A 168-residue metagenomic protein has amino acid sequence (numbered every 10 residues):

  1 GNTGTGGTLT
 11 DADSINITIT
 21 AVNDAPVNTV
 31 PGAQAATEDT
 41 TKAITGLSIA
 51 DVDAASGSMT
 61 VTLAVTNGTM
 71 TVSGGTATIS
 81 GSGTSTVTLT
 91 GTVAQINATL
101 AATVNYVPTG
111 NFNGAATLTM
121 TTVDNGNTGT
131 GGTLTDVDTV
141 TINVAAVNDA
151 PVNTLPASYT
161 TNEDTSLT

Functional and structural regions predicted by a protein language model:
G1-T168: Extracellular glycosylation-rich, acidic/polar low-complexity regions of adhesion- and matrix-associated proteins
